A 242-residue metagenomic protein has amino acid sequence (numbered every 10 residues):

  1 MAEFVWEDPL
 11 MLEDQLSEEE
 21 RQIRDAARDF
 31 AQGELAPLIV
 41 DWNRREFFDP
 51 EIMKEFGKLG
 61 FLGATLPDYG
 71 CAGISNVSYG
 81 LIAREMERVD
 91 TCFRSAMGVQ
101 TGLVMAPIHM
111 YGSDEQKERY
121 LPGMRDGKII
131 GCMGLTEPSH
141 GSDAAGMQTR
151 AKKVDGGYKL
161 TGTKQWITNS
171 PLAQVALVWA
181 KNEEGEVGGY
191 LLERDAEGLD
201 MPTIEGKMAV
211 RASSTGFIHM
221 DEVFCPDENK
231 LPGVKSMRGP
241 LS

Functional and structural regions predicted by a protein language model:
M1-A36, E51, F61, Y69 (+2 more regions): Flavin-dependent oxidoreductase catalytic core characteristic of acyl-CoA dehydrogenase/oxidase-like enzymes
L12-I23, D200-S242: Glycine-rich beta->alpha junctions and the first turn(s) of the following alpha-helix
A27-Q32, E85, G112-R119, D155-T161 (+2 more regions): Long, well-ordered alpha-helical segments
P37-L59: Short secondary-structure junction/hinge motifs that connect adjacent elements
K58-K128, T168-V175: Internal helix-loop-helix
G127-L135: A short, Trp-centered hydrophobic/proline-enriched beta-strand micro-motif
H140-D143, Y158: Hydrophobic, small-residue-rich alpha-helical packing segments that form membrane-like cores
T161-M201: A short core secondary-structure module
